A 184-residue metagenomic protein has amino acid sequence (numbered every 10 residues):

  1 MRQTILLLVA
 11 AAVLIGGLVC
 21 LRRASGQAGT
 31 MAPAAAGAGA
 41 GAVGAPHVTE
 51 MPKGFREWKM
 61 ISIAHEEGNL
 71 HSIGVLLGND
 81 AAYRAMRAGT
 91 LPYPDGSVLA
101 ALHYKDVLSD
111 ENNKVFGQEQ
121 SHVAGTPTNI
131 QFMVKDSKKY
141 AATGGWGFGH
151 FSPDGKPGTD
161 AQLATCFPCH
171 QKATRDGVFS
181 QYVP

Functional and structural regions predicted by a protein language model:
M1-V9: Bacterial N-terminal signal peptides that target proteins for export
R2, R22-R23: Basic polycationic patches enriched in arginine
I5, G26-G37, A45-L70, T90-P184: Sequence context surrounding c-type heme c attachment/ligation sites in exported
V9-A10, G89: Exposed boundary/loop context
A11-R22: Hydrophobic alpha-helical membrane-insertion segments, chiefly the h-region of N-terminal signal peptides
V43, A81-A88: Short acidic, Pro/Gly- and aromatic-enriched capping/linker segments at domain boundaries
H71-R84: Short, structured beta-strand/loop micro-motifs enriched in basic residues and often containing a Trp
